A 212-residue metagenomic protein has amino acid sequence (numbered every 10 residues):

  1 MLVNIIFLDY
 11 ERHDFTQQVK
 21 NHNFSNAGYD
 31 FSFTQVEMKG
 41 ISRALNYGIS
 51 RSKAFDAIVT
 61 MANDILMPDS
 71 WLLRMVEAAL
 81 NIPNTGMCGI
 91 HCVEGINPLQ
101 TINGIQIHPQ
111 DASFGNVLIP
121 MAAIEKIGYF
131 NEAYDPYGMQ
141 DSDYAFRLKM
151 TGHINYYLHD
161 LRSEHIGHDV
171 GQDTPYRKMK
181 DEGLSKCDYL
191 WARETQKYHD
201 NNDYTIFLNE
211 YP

Functional and structural regions predicted by a protein language model:
M1-Q18: N-proximal low-complexity "stem/linker" segments adjacent to membrane-targeting elements
V19-Y29: Short, acidic, metal-binding catalytic loop of nucleotide-sugar glycosyltransferases
V36-S52: Glycine-rich, basic loop-to-helix element that forms the pyrophosphate-binding segment of sugar-nucleotide handling
F55-L66: Short beta-strand-to-loop acidic/aromatic patch adjacent to the donor-nucleotide binding site
S70-I102: Conserved donor NDP-sugar-binding/catalytic core segment of glycosyltransferases
T101-M121: A recurrent flexible, glycine/aromatic-enriched loop bordering the glycosyltransferase active site that acts as
I119-G138, R147-H153: Aromatic-glycine-rich donor-binding/catalytic loop that engages nucleotide-sugar donors across glycosyltransferases
Y137-P212: C-terminal catalytic/acceptor-binding lobe
